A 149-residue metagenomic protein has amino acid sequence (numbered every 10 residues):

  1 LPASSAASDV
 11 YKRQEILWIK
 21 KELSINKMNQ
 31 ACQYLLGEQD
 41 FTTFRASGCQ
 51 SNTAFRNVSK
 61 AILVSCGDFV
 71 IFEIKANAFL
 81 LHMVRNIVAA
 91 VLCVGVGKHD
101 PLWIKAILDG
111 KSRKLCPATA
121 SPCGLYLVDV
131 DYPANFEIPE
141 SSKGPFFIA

Functional and structural regions predicted by a protein language model:
L1-Y11: Single conserved hydrophobic/aromatic residue that forms the stacking wall/gate of nucleotide- or nucleobase-binding
D9-K12, V70-F72: Short small-residue beta-strand/loop micro-motif enriched in glycine and branched aliphatics
L17-A149: Core RNA-modification/binding signature centered on pseudouridine synthases
